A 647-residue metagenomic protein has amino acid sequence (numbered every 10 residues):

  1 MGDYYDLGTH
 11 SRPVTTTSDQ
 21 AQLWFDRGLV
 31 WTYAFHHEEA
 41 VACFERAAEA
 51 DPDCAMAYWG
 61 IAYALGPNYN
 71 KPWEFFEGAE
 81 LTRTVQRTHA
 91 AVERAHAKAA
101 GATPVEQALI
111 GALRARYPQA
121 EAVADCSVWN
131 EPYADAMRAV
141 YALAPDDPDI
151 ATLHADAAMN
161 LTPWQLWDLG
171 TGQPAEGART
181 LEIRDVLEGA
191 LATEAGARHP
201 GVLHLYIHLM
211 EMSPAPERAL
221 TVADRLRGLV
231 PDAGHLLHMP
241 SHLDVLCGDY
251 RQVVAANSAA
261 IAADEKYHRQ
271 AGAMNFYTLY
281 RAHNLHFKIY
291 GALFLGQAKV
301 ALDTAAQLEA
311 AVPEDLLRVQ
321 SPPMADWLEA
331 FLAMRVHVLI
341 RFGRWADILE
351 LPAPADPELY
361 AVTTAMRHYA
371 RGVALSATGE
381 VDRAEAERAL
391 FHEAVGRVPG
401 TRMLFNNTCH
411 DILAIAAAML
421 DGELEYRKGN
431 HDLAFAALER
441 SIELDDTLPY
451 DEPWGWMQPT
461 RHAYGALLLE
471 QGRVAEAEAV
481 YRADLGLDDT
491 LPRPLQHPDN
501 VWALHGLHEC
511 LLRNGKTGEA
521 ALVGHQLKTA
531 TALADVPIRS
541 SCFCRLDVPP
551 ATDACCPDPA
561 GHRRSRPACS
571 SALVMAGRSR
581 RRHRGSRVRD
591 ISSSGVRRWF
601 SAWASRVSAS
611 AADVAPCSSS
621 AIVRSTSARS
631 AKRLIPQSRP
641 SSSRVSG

Functional and structural regions predicted by a protein language model:
M1-D53, Y58-D146, L153-T193, L203-S213 (+12 more regions): Short coil/linker segments at helix-helix boundaries
A55, A62-Y69, G78-A97, V245 (+7 more regions): TPR/TPR-like (Sel1-like) alpha-helical repeat modules
V373-G379, H410-I442, P453, Q458-V474: C-terminal substrate/ligand-recognition segments
R563-S571, R578-R633, S638-G647: Low-acidity, Ser/Thr- and Arg-rich intrinsically disordered low-complexity segments
